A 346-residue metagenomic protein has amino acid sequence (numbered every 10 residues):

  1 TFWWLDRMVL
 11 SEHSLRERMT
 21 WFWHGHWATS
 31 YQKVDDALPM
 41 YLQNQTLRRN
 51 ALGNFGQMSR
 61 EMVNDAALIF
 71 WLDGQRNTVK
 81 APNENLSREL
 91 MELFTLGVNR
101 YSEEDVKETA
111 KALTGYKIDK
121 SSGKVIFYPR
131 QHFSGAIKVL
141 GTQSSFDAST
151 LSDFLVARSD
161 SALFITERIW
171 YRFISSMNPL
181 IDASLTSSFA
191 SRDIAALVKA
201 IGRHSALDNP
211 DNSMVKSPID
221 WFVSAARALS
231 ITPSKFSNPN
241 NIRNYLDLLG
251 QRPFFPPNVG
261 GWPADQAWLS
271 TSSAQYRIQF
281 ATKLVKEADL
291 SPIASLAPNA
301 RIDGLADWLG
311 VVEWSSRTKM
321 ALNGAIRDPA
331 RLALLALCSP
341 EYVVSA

Functional and structural regions predicted by a protein language model:
T1-W4, D36-N241, Y245: Active-site substrate-binding loop specific to GH73 endo-beta-N-acetylglucosaminidase modules in bacterial autolysins
T1-Y41, E61: Long, well-ordered hydrophobic secondary-structure segments characteristic of membrane-embedded and membrane-proximal
L10, A28, G74-N77, D153 (+2 more regions): A ubiquitous short alpha-helical element
W23, M58, L332: Hydrophobic/aromatic pocket-lining and membrane-interface residues
R158, A162-A346: Flexible, low-complexity segments enriched for small/polar residues
